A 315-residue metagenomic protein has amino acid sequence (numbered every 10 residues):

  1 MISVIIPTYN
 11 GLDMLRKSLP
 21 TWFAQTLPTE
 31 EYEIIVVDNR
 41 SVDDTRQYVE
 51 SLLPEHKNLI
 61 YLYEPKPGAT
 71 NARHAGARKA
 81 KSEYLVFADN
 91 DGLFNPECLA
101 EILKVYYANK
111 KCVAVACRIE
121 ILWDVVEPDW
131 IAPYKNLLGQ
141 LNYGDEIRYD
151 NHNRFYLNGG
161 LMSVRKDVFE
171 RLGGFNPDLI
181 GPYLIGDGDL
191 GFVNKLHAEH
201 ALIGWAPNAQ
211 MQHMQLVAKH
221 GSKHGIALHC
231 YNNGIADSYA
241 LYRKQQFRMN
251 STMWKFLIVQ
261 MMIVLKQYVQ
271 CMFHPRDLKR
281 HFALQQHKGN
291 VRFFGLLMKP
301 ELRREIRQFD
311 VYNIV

Functional and structural regions predicted by a protein language model:
G11-Q25: Short, well-formed alpha-helical segments that are part of the catalytic scaffolds of diverse glycosyltransferases
T21, D38-Q47, G92: A conserved acidic beta->alpha catalytic loop
E64-A80, E101: Glycine-rich, basic loop-to-helix element that forms the pyrophosphate-binding segment of sugar-nucleotide handling
L85: Short aromatic/hydrophobic "clamp" motif used to bind/position activated sugar donors
E97-I131: Conserved donor NDP-sugar-binding/catalytic core segment of glycosyltransferases
C117, Y134-F155: Short, flexible, basic/aromatic active-site loop/helix in glycosyltransferases
L157, G181-N194: Acidic donor-binding loop at a coil-to-helix junction in glycosyltransferase catalytic cores that engages
L228-N232, Q246-V315: Non-catalytic, C-terminal membrane-associated alpha-helical segments of glycosyltransferases
